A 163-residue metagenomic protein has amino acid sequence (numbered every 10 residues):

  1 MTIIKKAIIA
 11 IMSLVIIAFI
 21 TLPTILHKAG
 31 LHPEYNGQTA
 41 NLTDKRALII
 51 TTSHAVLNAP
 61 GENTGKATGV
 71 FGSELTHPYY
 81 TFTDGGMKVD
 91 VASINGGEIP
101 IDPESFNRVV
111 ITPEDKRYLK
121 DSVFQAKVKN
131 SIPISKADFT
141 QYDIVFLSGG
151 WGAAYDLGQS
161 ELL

Functional and structural regions predicted by a protein language model:
I3-L163: Extended, subdomain-level signal for the structured scaffold at the beginning of enzyme domains
